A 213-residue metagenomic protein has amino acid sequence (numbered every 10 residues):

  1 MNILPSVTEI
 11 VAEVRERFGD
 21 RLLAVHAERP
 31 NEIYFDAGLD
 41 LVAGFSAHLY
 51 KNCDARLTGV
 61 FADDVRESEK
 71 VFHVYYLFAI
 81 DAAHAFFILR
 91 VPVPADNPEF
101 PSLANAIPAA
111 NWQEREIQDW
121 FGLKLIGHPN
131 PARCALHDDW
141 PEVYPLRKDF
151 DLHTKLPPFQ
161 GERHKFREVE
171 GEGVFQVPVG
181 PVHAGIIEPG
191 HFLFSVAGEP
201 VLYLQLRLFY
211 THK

Functional and structural regions predicted by a protein language model:
M1-L204: Terminal low-complexity/charged segments
L202-K213: A surface-exposed, charged beta-strand/loop segment in the N-terminal or early-internal portion of soluble proteins
